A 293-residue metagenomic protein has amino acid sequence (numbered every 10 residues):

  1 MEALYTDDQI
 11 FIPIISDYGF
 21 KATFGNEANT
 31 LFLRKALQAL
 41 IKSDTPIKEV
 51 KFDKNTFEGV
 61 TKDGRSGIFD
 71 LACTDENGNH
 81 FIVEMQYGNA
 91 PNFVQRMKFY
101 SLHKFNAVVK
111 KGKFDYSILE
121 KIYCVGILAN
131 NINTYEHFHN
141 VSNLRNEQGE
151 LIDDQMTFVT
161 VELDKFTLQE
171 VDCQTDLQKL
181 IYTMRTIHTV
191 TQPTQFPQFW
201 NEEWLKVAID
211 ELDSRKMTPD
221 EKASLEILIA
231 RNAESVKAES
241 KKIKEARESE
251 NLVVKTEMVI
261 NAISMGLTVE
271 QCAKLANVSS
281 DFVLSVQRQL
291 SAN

Functional and structural regions predicted by a protein language model:
M1-D220: Conserved single-residue anchors adjacent to enzymatic active/cofactor-binding motifs
M1-Q9, Y18, F81-Q86, Y182-N293: Short, charged alpha-helical interaction segments and adjacent helix-coil junctions
